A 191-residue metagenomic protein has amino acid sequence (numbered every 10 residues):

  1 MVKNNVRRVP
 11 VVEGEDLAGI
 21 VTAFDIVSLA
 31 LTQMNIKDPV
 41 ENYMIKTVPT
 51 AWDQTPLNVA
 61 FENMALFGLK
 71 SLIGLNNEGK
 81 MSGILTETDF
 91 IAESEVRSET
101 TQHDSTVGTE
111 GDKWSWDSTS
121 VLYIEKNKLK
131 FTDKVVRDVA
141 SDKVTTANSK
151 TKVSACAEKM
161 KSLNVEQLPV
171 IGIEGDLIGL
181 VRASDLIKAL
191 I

Functional and structural regions predicted by a protein language model:
M1-N5, V12, A51-L69, L75-N76 (+5 more regions): The conserved cystathionine-beta-synthase
V6-P10, L17-T32, L69, M81-S98 (+2 more regions): Short beta->alpha transition motifs characteristic of CBS
I20, D25, S94-T132: Intrinsic disorder/low-complexity detector
T32, V40-P49, D53-T55, N63: Surface-exposed beta-loop interaction hotspot
I36-V48, S118, T132-V144: Bateman (tandem CBS) regulatory domains
N42, K46, F61, K70 (+2 more regions): Activation on folded, globular domain regions of eukaryotic proteins
W52-N63, D117-A140: Cysteine/selenocysteine-centered motifs that mediate thiol-based redox chemistry or coordinate metal-sulfur cofactors
